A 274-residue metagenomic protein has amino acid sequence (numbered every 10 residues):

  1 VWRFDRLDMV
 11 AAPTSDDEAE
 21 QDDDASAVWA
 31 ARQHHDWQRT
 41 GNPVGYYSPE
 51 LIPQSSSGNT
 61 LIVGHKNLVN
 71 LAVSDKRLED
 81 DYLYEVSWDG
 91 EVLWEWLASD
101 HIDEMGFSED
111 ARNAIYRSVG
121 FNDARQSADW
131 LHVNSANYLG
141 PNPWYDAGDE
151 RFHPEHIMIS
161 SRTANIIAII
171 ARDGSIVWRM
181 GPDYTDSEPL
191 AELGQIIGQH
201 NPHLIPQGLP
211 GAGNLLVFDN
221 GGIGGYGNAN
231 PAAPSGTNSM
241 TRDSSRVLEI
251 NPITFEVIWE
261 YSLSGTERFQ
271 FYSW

Functional and structural regions predicted by a protein language model:
V1-W274: Histidine-/acidic-rich catalytic cores in large beta-rich domains
